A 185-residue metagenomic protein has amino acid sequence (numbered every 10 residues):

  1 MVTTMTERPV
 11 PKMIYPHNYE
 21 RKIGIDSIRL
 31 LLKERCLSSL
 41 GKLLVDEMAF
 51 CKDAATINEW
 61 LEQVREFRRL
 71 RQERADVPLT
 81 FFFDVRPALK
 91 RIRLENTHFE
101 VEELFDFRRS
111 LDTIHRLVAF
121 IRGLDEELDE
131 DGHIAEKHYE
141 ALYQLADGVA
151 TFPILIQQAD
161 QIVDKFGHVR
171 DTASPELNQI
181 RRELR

Functional and structural regions predicted by a protein language model:
V2-V169, A173: Conserved amphipathic alpha-helical "coupling/scaffold" segments that transmit conformational changes between domains
L177-R185: Extended, Lys/Arg-enriched charged tracts that mediate electrostatic binding to polyanionic substrates
